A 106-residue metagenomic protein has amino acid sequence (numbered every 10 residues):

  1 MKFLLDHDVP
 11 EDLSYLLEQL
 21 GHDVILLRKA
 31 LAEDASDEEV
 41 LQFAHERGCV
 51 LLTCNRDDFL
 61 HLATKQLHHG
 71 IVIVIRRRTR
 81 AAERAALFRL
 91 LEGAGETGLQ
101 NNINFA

Functional and structural regions predicted by a protein language model:
M1-F3, H45-V50: Short active-site oxyanion
K2, D6-H7, E11, Y15-L20 (+3 more regions): Acidic, PIN/NYN-like endoribonuclease modules and their adjacent C-terminal/linker elements
D23-L31: A short beta-strand-loop structural module common to alpha/beta enzyme folds
I25, V50-T53, I73: Short, conserved beta-strand segments within well-ordered enzyme catalytic domains that often line or immediately flank
D37, G48-H61: Acidic, metal-binding active-site segment of PIN/NYN-like and related structure-specific nucleases
